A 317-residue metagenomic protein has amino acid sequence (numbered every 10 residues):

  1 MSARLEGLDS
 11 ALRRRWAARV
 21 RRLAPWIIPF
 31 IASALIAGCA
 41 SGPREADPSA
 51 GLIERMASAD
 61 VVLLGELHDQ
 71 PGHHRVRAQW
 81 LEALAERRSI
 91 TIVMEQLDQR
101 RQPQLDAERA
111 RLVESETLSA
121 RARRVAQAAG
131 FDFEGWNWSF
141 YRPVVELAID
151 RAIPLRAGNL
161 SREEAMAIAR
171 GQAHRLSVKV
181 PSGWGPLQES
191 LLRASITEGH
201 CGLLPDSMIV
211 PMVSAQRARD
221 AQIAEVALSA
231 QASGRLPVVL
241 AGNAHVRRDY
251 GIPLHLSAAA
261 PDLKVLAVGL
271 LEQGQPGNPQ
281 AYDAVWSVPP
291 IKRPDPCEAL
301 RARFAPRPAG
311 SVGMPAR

Functional and structural regions predicted by a protein language model:
A3, L8-D9, R13-A37: Sec-dependent bacterial lipoprotein signal peptides
L23, A32, A37-A59: N- or domain-start disorder-to-order transition segments that initiate the globular core
L52-E86: Zymogen propeptides
L67-Q70, L97-R101, S161-A165, N243-R247 (+1 more regions): Solvent-exposed loop/turn segments at secondary-structure junctions within structured extracellular/periplasmic domains
Q70-V76, Q99-E108: Membrane-embedded segments
R87, Q104-A232: A substrate-binding/cap region within the structured catalytic cores of diverse enzymes
T91-Q96, A267-G269: Short internal beta-strands
Q231, H245-R317: C-terminal regions of proteins
